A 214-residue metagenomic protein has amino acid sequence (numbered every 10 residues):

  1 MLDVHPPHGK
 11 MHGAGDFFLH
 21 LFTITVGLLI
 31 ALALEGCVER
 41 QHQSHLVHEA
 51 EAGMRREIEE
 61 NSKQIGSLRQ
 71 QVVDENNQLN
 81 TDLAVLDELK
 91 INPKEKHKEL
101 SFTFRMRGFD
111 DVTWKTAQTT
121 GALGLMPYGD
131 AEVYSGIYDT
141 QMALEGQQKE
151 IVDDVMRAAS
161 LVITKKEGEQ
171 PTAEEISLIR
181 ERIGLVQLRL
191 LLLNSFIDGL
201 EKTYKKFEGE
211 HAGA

Functional and structural regions predicted by a protein language model:
M1-G15, G36-A214: Long, hydrophobic alpha-helical segments that serve as membrane-spanning/inserting helices
M11-T25: N-terminal signal-anchor/signal peptide hydrophobic helix marking the start of the first transmembrane segment
L21-C37: Single-pass alpha-helical transmembrane signal-anchor segments
